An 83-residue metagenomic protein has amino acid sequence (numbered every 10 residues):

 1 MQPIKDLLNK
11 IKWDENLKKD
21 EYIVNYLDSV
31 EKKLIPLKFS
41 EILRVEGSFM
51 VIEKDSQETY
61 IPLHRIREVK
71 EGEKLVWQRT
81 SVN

Functional and structural regions predicted by a protein language model:
M1-Q57: N-terminal recruitment modules of adaptor/scaffold proteins
I52-N83: Short, compact, well-ordered microdomains
